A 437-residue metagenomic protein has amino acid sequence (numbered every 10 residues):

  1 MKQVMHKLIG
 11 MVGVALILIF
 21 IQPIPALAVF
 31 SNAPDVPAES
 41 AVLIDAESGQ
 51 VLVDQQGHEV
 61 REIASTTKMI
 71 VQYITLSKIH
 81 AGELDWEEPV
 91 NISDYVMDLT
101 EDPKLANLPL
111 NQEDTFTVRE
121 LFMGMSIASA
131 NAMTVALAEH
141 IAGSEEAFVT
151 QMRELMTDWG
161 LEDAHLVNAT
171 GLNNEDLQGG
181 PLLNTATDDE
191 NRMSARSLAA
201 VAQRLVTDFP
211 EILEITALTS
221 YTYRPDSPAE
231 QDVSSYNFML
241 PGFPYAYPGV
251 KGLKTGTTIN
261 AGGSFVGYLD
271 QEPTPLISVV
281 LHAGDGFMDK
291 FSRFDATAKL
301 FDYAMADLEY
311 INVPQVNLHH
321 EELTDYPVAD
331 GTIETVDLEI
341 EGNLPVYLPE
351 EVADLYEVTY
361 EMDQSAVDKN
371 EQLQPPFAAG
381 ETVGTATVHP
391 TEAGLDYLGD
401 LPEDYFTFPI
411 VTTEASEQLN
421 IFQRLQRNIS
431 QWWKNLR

Functional and structural regions predicted by a protein language model:
M1-I9, I63, D114, V118 (+2 more regions): Structural motif marking the loop-to-transmembrane transition
K2-V29: Sec-dependent N-terminal signal peptides of Gram-positive bacterial secreted proteins and lipoproteins
V14, Q151-M152, A296, L300: Generic structural signal for hydrophobic residues
A26-R196, V206-F209: Active-site-adjacent loops and short helices of periplasmic peptidoglycan-processing enzymes
A186-R192, R196-R437: Domain-terminus/edge residues, biased toward the C-terminal soluble/receptor-binding domains of extracytoplasmic
